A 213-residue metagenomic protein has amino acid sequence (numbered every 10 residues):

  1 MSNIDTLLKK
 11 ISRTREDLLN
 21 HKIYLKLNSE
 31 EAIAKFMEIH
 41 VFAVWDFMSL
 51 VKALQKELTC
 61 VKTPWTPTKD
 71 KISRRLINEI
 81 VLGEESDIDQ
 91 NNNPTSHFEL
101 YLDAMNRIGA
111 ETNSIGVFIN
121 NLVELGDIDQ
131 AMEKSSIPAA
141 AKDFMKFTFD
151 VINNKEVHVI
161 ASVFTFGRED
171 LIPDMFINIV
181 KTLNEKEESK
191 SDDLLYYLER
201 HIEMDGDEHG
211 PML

Functional and structural regions predicted by a protein language model:
S2-L213: Non-heme di-metal
